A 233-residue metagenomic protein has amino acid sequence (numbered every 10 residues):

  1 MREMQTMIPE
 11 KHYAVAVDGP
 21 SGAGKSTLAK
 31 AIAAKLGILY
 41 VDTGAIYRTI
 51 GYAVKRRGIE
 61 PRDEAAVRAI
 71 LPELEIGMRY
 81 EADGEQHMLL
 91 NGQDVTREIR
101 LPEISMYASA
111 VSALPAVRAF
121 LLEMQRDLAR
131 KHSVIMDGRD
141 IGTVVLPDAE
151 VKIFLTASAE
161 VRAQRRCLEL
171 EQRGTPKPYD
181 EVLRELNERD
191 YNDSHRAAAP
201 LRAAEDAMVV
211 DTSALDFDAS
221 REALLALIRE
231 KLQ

Functional and structural regions predicted by a protein language model:
M1-A14: Extreme N-terminal, non-catalytic leader segments that precede Walker-type/kinase nucleotide-binding cores
V17: Hydrophobic anchor at the beta1->P-loop junction of P-loop NTPases
G22: Walker A (P-loop) phosphate-binding loop of P-loop NTPases
K25: Conserved lysine of the Walker
L28: Hydrophobic positions on the alpha1 helix immediately C-terminal to the Walker A/P-loop
A34-L101: N-terminal phosphate/diphosphate-binding loop that engages ATP/GTP or pyrophosphate donors across diverse enzyme folds
Y80, Q125-K131, I141-V144, D148 (+1 more regions): Small-molecule kinase domains that catalyze NTP-dependent phosphoryl transfer to phosphate-bearing small molecules
T96-T175: ATP-dependent NMP and nucleoside kinases share a basic, alpha-helical "lid"
